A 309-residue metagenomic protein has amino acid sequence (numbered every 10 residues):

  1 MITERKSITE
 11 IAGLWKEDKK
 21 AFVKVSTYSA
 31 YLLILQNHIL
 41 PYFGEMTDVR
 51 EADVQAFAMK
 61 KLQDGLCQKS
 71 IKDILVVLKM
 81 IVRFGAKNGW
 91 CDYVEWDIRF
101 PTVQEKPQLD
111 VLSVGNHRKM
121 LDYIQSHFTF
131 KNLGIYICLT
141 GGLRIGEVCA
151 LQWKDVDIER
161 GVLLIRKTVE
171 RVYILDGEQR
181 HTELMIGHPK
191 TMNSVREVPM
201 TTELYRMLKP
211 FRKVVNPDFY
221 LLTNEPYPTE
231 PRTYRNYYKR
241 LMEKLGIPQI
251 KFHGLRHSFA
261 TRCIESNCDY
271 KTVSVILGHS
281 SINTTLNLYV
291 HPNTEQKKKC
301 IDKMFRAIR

Functional and structural regions predicted by a protein language model:
I2, K6, V111, V169 (+1 more regions): Catalytic-site neighborhood detector that most strongly recognizes the C-terminal catalytic loop/helix of tyrosine
E4-K6, K16-F84, W90, K106 (+2 more regions): N-terminal core-binding DNA-recognition domain of tyrosine site-specific recombinases/integrases
F57, M120-Y123, I174-Q179, N287 (+1 more regions): DNA/chromatin major-groove-contacting recognition/catalytic segments
K69, K87, Y136, T140-E147 (+3 more regions): C-terminal catalytic core of tyrosine-transesterase DNA break-rejoin enzymes
K72, K87, C91-Y93, D97-L151 (+3 more regions): Basic, Lys/Arg- and aromatic-enriched nucleic-acid-binding interface segment
G85-E95, V169-L175, P210-D218: Proline-centered turn/helix-capping motifs that create local helix->coil transitions or kinks
L151-P210: Conserved tyrosine-mediated DNA breakage-rejoining catalytic core shared by Y-recombinases
P199-P248: Active-site/catalytic core of tyrosine-dependent DNA strand-transfer enzymes
